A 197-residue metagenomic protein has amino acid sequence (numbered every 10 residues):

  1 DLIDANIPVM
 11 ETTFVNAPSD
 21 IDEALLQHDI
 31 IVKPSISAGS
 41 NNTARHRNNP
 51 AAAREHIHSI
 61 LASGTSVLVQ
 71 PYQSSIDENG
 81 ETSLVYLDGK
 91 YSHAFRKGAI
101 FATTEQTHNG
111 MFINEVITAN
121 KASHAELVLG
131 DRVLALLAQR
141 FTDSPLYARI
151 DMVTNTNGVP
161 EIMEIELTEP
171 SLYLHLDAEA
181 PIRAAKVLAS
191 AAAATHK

Functional and structural regions predicted by a protein language model:
D1-T43: A conserved helix-loop-beta module that forms one wall/lid of the active-site cleft in ATP-utilizing catalytic domains
I3, D22-L25, I60-L61, L134 (+2 more regions): N-terminal cationic-hydrophobic initiation segments that often serve targeting/anchoring roles
M10, N41, G80-T82, A148-I150 (+1 more regions): Change "...and in nucleic-acid phosphodiester-cleaving endonucleases..." to "...and in nucleic-acid processing enzymes
H28, T65, G80, L146-A148: Short beta-strand or tight-loop elements that sit immediately N-terminal to catalytic metal-binding acidic residues
R47-R140, V153, E161: Phosphate-binding site of ATP-dependent enzymes
H124-K197: ATP-dependent carboxylate activation and anion-phosphoryl transfer catalytic cores that bind Mg-ATP to form
